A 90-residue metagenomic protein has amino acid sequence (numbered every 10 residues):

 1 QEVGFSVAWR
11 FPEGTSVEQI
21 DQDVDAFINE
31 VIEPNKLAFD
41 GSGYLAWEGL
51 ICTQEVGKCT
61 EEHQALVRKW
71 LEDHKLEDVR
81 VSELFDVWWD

Functional and structural regions predicted by a protein language model:
Q1-E13: Short glycine-/aliphatic-rich beta-strand segments at the starts of folded cytosolic domains
V7, G49, V79-V81: Generic structural hydrophobic/aromatic packing signal, biased to beta-strands
R10-G14, Q54, L84: Short strand-loop junctions, especially beta-strand C-caps/beta-turns that link beta-sheets to coils or alpha-helices
E13-V24, K58-H63: Short, conserved charged micro-motifs
E18-L37: Short amphipathic alpha-helix segments
E33-W70: Short, intrinsically disordered low-complexity segments
N35-G41, D73-V87: Conserved short beta-strand edge segments in small beta-sheet-based binding/regulatory domains
